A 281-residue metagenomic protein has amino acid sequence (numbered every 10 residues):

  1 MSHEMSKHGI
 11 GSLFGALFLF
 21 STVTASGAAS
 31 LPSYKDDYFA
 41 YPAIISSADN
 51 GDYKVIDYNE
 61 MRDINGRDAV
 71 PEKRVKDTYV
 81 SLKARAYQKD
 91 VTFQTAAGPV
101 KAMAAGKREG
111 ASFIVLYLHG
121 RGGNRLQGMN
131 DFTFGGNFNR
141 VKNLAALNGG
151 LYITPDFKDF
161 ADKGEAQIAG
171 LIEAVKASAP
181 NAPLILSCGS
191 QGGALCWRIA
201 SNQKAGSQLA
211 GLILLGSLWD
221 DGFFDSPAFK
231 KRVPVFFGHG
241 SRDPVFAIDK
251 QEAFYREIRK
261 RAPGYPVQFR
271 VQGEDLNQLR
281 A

Functional and structural regions predicted by a protein language model:
I56-E109: N-terminal cap/lid segment of alpha/beta-hydrolase-fold proteins
S112-G122: Short beta-strand element of the alpha/beta-hydrolase
M129-G150: Short amphipathic alpha-helix adjacent to the substrate-entry channel of hydrolases
K158-A179: Alpha/beta-hydrolase active-site loop
S187-C196: Gly/Ala-rich beta-loop-alpha elbow adjacent to hydrolase catalytic centers
F236-H239, D243: Short beta-strand/loop motif that positions the catalytic acidic residue of the alpha/beta-hydrolase fold
A247-I258: Short alpha-helix in the alpha/beta-hydrolase fold that links the catalytic acid
G264-A281: C-terminal catalytic histidine-bearing segment of alpha/beta-hydrolase fold enzymes
